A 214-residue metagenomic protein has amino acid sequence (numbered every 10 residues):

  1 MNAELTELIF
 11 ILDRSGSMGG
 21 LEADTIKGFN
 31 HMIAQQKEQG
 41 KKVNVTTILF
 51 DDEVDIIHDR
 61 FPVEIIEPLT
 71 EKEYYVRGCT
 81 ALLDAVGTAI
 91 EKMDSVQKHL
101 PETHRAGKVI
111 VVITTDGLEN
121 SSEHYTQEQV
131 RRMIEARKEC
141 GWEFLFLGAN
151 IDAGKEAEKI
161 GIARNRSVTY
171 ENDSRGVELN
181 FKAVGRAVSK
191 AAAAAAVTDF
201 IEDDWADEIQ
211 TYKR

Functional and structural regions predicted by a protein language model:
M1-R214: Acidic, low-complexity intrinsically disordered regions
